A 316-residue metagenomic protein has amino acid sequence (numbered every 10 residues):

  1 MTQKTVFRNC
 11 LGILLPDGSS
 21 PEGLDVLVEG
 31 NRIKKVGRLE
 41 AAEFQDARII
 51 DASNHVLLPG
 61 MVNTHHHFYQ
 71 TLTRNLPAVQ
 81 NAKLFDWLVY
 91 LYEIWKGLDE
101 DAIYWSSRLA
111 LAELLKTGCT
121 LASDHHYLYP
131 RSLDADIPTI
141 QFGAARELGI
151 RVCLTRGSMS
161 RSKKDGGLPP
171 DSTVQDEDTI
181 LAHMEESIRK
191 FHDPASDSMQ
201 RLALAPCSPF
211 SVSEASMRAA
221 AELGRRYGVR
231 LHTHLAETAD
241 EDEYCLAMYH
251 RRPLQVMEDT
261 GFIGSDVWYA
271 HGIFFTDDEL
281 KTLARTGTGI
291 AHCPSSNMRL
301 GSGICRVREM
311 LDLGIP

Functional and structural regions predicted by a protein language model:
M1-F44, H55-V56: N-terminal metal-binding scaffold of metallo-dependent hydrolase/deaminase domains
T2-R8, E43-D86, R108, A112-K116 (+1 more regions): Replace "His-x-His-based motif
C10, V26, N31, N54 (+8 more regions): Divalent metal-coordination and catalytic microenvironments
R74-H125, Y129-R151, L181-S196: Alpha-helical scaffold segments that flank or form the walls of functional sites
N75, K164, A239-R251, D277-A284 (+1 more regions): Histidine/acidic-residue-rich catalytic or RNA/ligand-binding cores of hydrolases and nuclease-related proteins
C119, I150, G228, G287-T288 (+1 more regions): A structural motif
R131-G272: Metal-coordinating catalytic core of metallo-dependent amide/deamination hydrolases
F262-P316: Active-site-adjacent C-terminal substructures of enzyme catalytic domains
